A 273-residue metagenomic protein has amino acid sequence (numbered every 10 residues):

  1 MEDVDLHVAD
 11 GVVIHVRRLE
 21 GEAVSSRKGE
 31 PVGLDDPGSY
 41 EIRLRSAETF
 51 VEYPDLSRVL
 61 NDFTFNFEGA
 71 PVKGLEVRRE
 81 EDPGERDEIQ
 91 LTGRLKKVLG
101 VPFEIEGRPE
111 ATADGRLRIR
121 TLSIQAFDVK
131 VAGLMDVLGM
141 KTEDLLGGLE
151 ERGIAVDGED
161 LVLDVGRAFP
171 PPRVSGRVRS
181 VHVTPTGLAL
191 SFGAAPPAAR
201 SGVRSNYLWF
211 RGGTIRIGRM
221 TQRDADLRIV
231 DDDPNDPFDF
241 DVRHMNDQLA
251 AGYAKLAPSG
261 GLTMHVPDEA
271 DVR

Functional and structural regions predicted by a protein language model:
M1-R273: Extracellular/lumenal and peripheral-membrane lipid-interaction modules
